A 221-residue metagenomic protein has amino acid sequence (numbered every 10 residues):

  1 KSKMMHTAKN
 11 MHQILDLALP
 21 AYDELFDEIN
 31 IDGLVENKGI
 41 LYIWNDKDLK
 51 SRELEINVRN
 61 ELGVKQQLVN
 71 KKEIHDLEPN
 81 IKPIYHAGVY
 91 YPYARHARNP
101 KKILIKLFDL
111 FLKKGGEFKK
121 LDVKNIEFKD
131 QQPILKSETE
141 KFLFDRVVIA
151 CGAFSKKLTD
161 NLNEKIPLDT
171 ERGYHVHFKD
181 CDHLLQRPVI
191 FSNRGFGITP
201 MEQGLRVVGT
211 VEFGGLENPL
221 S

Functional and structural regions predicted by a protein language model:
K1, N125-Q132, K141-S221: Active-site substrate-recognition segment that forms the wall of the catalytic cavity or substrate channel
K1-K71: Dinucleotide-binding Rossmann-like beta1-alpha1 core, especially the glycine-rich loop that anchors the ADP
H6-L19, L41-S51, D76-L77, V89-D109 (+1 more regions): Short beta-strand to alpha-helix junction loop
E24-E36, K113-E117, F144, E164-K165: Surface-exposed helix-capping loop/turn segments at secondary-structure junctions
K50-L62, I74, I81-R146: Helical element adjacent to the flavin cofactor pocket in flavoenzyme catalytic cores
V69-I74, L121, M201, T210: Conserved beta-strand termini and adjacent loop/short-helix elements that scaffold enzyme active sites in alpha/beta
D76-N80, R194-G197: Short beta-strand/turn micro-motifs at beta-sheet edges
